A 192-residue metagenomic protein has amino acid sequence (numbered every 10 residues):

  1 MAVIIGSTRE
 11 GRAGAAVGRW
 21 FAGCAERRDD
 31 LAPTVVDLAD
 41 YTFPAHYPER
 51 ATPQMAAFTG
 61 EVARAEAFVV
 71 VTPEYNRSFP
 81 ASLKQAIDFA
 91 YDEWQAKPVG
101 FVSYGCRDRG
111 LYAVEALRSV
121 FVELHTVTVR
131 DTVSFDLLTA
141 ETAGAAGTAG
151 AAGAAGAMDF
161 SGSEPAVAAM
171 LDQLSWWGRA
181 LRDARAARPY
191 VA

Functional and structural regions predicted by a protein language model:
M1-A90, T148-A155, D159-A168, D172-W176 (+1 more regions): N-terminal beta1-alpha1-beta2 submodule of the flavodoxin-like/Rossmannoid cofactor-binding fold
Q85-D92, S119-L124: A glycine- and small-aliphatic-rich helix-loop capping segment at beta-alpha/alpha-beta transitions that lines
Q95-K97: His-Asp phosphorelay/catalytic-motif detector in bacterial-type signaling
V99-T142, A154-A168: Short, glycine-/small-residue-rich phosphate/pyrophosphate-handling segment
